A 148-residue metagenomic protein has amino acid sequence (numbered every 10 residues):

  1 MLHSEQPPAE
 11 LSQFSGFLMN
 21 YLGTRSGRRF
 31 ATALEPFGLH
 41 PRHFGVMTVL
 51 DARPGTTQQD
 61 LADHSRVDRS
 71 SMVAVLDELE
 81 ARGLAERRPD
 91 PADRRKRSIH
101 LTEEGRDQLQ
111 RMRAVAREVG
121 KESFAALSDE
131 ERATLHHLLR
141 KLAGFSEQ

Functional and structural regions predicted by a protein language model:
M1-F37, K141: N-terminal leader segment of winged-helix/HTH proteins
F14, L18, R29, G45-T48 (+2 more regions): Pre-recognition alpha-helix immediately N-terminal to the DNA-recognition helix within helix-turn-helix or winged-helix
G27, G55, Q59, D77-G144: Charged, amphipathic alpha-helical coiled-coil/dimerization segments
F37-H40, S71-A74, E78, S128: Short glycine/proline-centered loop/turn elements that form peptide/ligand docking sites
H40-R42, T57, S71, T102: Residues that mark the N-terminal boundary/hinge immediately upstream of a DNA-recognition element
L50-R53: Short helix-capping/hinge SLiMs at alpha-helix to coil transitions
A62: The alpha-helix within a helix-turn-helix
